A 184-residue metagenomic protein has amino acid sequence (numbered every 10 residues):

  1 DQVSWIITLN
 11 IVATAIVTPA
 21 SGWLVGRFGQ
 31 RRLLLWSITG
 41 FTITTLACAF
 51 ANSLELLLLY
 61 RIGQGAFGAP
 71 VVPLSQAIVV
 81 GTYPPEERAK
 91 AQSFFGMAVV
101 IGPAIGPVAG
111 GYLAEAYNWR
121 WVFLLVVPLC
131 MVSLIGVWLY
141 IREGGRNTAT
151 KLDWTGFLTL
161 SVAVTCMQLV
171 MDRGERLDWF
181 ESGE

Functional and structural regions predicted by a protein language model:
D1-L139: Transmembrane-helix bundle of Major Facilitator Superfamily
E115-E184: Hydrophobic transmembrane-helix bundles of small-molecule transporters
